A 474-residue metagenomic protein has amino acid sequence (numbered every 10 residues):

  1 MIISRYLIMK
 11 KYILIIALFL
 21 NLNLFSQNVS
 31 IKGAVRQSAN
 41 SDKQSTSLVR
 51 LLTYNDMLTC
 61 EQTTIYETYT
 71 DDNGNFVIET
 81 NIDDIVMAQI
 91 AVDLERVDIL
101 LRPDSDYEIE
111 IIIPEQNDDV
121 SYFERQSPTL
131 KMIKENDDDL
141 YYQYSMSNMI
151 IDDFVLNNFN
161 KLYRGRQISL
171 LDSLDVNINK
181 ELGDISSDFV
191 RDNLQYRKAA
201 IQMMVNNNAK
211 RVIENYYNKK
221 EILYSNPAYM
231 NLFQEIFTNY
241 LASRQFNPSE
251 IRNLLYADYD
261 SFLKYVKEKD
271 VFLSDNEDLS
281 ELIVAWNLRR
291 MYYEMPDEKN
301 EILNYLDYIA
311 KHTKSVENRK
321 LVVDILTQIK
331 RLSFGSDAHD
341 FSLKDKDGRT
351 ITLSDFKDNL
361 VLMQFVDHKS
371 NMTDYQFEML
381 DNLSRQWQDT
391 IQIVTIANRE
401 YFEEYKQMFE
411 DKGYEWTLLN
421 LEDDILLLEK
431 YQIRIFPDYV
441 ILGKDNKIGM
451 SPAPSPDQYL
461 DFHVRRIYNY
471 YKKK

Functional and structural regions predicted by a protein language model:
M1-K32: Bacterial Sec-dependent N-terminal signal peptides
Q27-S186, M203-V205, A209-K219: A non-transmembrane, solvent-exposed segment enriched in polar/low-complexity residues
Y196-S280: Charged, long alpha-helical assembly modules
R290-K344, S354, R385, E403 (+1 more regions): N-proximal helix/coil linker or "cap" segments that precede and/or mark the start of modular domains
I351-L380, Q392: Short active-site neighborhood of thiol/selenol oxidoreductases, capturing the structured segment around
M372-K412, D423-E429: Structural microenvironment flanking redox-active thiols in thiol-disulfide oxidoreductases
Y414, D423-R466: Thiol/disulfide oxidoreductase modules built on the thioredoxin-like
